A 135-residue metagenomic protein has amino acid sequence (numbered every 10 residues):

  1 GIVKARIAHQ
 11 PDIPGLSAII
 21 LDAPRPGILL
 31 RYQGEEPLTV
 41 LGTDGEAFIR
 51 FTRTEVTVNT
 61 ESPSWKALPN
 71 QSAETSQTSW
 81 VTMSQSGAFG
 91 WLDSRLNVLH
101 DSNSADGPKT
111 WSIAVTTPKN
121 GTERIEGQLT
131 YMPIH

Functional and structural regions predicted by a protein language model:
G1-H135: N-terminal soluble domains immediately following signal/targeting peptides that reside in extracytoplasmic
